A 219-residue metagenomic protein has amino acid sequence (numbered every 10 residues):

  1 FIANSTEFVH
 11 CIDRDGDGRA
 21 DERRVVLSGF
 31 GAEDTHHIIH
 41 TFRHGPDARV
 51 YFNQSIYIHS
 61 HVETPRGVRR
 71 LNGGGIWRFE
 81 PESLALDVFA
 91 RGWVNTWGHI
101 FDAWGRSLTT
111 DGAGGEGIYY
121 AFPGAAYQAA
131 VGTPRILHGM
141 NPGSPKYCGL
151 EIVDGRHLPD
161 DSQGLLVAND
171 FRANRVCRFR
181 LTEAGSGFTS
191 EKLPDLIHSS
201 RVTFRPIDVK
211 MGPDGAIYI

Functional and structural regions predicted by a protein language model:
F1-I219: Beta-propeller blade termini and top-face loops
